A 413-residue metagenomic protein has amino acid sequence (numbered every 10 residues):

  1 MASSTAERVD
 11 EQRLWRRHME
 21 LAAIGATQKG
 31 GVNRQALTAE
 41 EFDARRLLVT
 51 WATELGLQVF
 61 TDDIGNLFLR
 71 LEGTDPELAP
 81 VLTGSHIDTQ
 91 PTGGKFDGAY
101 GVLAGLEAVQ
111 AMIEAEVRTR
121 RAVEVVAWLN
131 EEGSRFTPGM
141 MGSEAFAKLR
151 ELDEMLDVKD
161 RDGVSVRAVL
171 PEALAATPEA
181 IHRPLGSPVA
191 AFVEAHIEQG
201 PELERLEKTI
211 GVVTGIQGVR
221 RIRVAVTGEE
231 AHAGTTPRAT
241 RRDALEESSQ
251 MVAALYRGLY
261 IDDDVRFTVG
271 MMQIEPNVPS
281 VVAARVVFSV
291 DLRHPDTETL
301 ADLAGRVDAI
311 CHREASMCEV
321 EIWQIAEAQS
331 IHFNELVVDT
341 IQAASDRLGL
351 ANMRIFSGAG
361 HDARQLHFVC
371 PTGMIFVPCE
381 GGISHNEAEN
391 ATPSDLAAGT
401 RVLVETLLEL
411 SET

Functional and structural regions predicted by a protein language model:
A2-T38, A328, I383-H385: N-terminal capping segment at the start of a domain
L14-T27, G84-S85, N352-V402: Zn-dependent metallopeptidase/amidohydrolase metal-coordination segment
L21, T83, T92-E132, R220-V226 (+4 more regions): Alpha-helical metal-binding/catalytic segments enriched in His/Glu/Asp
A26-E72: A non-catalytic alpha/beta surface segment that caps or lines the substrate-entry region of metallo-dependent hydrolase
A36-L37, T268-N277, S289-D296, V320-V338 (+1 more regions): A short beta-alpha structural unit
D43, I216, H232, T236-I261 (+2 more regions): His/Asp/Glu-rich mid-to-C-terminal helical/loop segments that flank catalytic regions of hydrolases
L55, L67-Y100: Catalytic-core environment of secreted peptidases
E131, T137-T297: Midchain, well-structured core segments that form catalytic/ion-binding scaffolds
